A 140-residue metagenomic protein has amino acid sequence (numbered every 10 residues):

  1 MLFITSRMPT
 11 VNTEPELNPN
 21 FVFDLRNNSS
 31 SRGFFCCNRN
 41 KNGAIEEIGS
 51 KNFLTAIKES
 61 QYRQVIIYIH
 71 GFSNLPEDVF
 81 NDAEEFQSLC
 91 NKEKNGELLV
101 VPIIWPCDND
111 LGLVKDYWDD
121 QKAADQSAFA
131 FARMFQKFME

Functional and structural regions predicted by a protein language model:
M1-V101, W105-K122, Q126, R133 (+1 more regions): Flexible, membrane-associating and regulatory peripheral segments of lipid-active enzymes
